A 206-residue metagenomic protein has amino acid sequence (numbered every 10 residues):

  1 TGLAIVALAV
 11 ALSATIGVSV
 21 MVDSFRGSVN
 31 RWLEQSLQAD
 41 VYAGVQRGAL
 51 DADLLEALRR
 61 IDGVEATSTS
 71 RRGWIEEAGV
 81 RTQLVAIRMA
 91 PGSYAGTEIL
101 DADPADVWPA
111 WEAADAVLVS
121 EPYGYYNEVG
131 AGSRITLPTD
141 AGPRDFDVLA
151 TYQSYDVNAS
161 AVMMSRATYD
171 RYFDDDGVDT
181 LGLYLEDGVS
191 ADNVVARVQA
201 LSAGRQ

Functional and structural regions predicted by a protein language model:
T1-Q206: Alpha-helical transmembrane segments of bacterial inner-membrane membrane proteins
